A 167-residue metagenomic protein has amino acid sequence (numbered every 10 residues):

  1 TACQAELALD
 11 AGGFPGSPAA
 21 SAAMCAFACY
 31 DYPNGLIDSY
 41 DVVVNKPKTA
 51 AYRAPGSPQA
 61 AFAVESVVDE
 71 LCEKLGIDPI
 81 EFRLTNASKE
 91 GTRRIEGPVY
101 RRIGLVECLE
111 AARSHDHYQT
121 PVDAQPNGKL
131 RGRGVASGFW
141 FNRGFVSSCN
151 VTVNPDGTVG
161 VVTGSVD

Functional and structural regions predicted by a protein language model:
T1-A60, P126-D167: Gly/Pro-rich active-site capping loops and adjacent beta-alpha segments that organize cofactor/substrate pockets
T1-C3, P79-I80, Q119-V122: Acidic/polar loop patches that form or flank catalytic/metal-binding clefts of enzymes that bind anionic ligands
A51-Y118: N-terminal leader/propeptide and maturation segments of large enzyme subunits in energy/redox metabolism and hydrolases
R94, E107-P126, N150-N154, T158-V162: Intrinsic disorder at enzyme termini
